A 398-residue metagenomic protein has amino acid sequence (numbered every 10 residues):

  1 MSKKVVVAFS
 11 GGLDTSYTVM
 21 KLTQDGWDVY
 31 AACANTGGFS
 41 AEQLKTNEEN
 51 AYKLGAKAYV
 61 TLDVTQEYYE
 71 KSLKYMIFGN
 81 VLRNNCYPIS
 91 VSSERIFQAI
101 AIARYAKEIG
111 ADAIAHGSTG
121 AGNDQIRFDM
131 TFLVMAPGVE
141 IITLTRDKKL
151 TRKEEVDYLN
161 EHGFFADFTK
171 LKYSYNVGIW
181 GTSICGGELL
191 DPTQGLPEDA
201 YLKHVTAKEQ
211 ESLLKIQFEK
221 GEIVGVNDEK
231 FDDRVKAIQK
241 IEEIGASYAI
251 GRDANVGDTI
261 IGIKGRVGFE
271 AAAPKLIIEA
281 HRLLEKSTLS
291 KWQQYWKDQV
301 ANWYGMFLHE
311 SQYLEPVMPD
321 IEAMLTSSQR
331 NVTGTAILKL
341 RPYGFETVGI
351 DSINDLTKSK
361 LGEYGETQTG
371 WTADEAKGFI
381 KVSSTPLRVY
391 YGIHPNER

Functional and structural regions predicted by a protein language model:
S2-R398: Nucleotide-activated chemistry modules centered on ATP-dependent adenylation/adenylyltransferase
